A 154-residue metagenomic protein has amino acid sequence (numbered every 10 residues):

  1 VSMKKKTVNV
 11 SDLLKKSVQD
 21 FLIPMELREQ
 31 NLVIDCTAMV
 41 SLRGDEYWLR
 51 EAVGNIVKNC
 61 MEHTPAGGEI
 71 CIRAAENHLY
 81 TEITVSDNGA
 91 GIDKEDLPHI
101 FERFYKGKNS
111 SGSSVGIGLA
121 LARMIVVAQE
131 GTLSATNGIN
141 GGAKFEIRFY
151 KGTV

Functional and structural regions predicted by a protein language model:
K4-Q19: A conserved beta-strand-to-alpha-helix junction within the catalytic ATP-binding
K4-T7, E26, N31-S41: Conserved catalytic submotifs in the C-terminal HATPase_c
Q30, G131-T132: Conserved glycine-rich
C60-M61: Short helix-loop "hinge" at the ATP-lid/N-box region of the Bergerat-fold HATPase_c
G67-L79: Short beta-strand/loop element within the Bergerat-fold HATPase_c
D87: Acidic ATP/Mg2+-coordinating residue in the GHKL
I92-Y105: Short conserved segment of the HATPase_c
